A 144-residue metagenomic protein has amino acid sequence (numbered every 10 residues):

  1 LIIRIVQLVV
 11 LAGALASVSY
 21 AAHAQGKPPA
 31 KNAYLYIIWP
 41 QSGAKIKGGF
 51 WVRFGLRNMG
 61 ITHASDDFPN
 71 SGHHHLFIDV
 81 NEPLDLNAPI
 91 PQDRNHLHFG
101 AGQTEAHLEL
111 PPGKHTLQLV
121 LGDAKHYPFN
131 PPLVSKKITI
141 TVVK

Functional and structural regions predicted by a protein language model:
V18-A21: N-terminal signal peptide c-region/cleavage motif recognized by signal peptidases
Q25-K47: Short, compositionally biased P/S/T/A/G/V-rich stretches that sit at domain boundaries
G48, P111-G113: A glycine-anchored, Pro-Gly-centered beta-turn/N-cap motif
G55-D66: Short amphipathic, basic-aromatic surface patches that mediate peripheral association with negatively charged
D66-H74, V134: Short coil-to-beta strand junction motifs in C2/discoidin
P83-D85, G122-N130: Short acidic/polar inter-strand loop motif in beta-rich domains
P131-K144: Short beta-strand elements
